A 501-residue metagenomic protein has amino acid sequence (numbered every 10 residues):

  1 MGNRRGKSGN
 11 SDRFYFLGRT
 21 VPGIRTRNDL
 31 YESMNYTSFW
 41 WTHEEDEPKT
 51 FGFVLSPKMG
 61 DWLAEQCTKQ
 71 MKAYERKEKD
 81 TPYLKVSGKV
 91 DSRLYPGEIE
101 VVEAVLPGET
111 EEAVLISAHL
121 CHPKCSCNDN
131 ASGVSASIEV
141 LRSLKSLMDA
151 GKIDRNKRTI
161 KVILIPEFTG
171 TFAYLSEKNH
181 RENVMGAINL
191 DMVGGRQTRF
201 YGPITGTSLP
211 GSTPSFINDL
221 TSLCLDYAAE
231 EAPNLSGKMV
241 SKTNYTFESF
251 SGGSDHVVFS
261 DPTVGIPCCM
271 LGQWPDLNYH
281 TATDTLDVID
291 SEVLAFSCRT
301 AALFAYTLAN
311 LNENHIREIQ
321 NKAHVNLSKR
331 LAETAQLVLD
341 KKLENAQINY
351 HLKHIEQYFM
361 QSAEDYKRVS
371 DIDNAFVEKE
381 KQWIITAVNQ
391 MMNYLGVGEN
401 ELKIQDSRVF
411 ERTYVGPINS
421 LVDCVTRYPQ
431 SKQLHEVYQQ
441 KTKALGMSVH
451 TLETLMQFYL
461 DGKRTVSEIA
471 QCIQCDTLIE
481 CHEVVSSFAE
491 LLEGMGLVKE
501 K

Functional and structural regions predicted by a protein language model:
M1-E44, K49-F51, C125, D129 (+4 more regions): Extracellular/luminal Protease-associated
Y31-N130, I138-T159: Soluble metallo-hydrolase cores and metallopeptidase-like ectodomains found primarily in the secretory/periplasmic
E32, Y36-T68, E111, I165-A282 (+6 more regions): Metal-dependent peptidase/peptidase-like ectodomains
P123-G133, P210, E248, D287-D290 (+1 more regions): Alpha-helix N-cap/helix-initiation motif
A131-E139, S143, F296-L303, E468: Short amphipathic alpha-helical face segments that pack within enzyme cores and frequently flank/anchor catalytic
G151-I165, G195, L311-R330: Acidic/histidine-enriched alpha-helical segments
D365, S448-K501: Long, charge-rich, low-complexity alpha-helical segments
S420-T454: Short alpha-helical segments that sit at the start of domains
